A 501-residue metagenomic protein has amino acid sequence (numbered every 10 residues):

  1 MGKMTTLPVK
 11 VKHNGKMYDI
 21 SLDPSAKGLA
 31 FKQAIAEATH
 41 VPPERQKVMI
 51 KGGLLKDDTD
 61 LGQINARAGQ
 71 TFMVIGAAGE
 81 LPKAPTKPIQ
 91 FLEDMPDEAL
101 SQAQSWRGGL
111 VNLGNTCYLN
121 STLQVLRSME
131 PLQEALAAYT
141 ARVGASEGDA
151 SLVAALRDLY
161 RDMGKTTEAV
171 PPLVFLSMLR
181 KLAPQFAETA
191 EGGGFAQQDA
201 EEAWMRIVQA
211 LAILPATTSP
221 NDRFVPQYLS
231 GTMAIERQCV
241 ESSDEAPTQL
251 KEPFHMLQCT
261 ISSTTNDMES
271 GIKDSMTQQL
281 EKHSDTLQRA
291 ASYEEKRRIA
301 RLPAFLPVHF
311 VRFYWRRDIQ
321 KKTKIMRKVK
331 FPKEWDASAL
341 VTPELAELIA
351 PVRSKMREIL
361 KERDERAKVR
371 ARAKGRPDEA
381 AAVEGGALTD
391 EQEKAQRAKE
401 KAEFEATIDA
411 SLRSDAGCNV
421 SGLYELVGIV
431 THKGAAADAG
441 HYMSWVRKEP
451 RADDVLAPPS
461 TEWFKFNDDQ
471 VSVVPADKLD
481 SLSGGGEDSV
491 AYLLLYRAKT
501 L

Functional and structural regions predicted by a protein language model:
G2-L501: UBL (ubiquitin/ubiquitin-like) substrate-recognition surfaces within cysteine isopeptidase catalytic folds
